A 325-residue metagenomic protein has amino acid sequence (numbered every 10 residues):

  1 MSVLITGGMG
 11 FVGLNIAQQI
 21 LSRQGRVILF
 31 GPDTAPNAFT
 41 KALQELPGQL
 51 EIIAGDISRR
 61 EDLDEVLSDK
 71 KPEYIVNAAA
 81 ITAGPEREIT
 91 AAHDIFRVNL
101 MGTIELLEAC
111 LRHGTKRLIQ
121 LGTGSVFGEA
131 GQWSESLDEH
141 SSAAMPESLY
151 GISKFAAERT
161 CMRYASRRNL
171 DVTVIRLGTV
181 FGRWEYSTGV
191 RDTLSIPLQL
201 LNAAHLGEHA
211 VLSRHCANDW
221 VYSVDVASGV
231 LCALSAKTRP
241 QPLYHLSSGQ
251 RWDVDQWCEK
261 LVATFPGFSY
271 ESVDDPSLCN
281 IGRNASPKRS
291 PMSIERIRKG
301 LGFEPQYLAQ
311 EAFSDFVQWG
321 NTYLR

Functional and structural regions predicted by a protein language model:
M1-Y74: N-terminal Rossmann/SDR dinucleotide-binding element
A54-V98, E129: NAD(P)H-binding glycine-rich loop region in Rossmannoid oxidoreductase-like domains and their noncatalytic homologs
N77, I104-L149: Conserved Rossmann-fold NAD(P)-dependent oxidoreductase catalytic core, especially the SDR/UDP-sugar
R87, A143, G178-G189, Q199-V221: A conserved pocket-lining segment of Rossmann-fold NAD(P)-dependent short-chain dehydrogenase/reductase
F96-T103, I119, S153-K154: Short alpha-helix in the Rossmann-fold core of NAD(P)-dependent oxidoreductases
M145-T173: Active-site Tyr-X1-5-Lys
F155, R168, V180-P197, L206 (+3 more regions): Glycine/proline-rich active-site loop of Rossmann-fold NAD(P)-dependent oxidoreductases
L212-R325: C-terminal substrate-binding subdomain of Rossmann-fold SDR/epimerase-dehydratase oxidoreductases
